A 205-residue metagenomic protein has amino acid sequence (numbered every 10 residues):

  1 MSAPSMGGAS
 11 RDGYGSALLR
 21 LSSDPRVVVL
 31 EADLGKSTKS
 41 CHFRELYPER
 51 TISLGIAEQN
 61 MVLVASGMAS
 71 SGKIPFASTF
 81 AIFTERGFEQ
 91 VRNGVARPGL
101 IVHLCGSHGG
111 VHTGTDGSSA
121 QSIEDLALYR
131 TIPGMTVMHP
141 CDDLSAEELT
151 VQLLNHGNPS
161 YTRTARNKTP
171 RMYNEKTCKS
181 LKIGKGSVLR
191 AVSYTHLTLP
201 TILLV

Functional and structural regions predicted by a protein language model:
M1-T164, K168-T169, C178-K182: Thiamine diphosphate
E175-Y194: Condensing-enzyme catalytic core mediating Claisen C-C bond formation in acyl metabolism
T195-T201: Conserved small/polar residues in nucleotide/adenosyl-binding loops
